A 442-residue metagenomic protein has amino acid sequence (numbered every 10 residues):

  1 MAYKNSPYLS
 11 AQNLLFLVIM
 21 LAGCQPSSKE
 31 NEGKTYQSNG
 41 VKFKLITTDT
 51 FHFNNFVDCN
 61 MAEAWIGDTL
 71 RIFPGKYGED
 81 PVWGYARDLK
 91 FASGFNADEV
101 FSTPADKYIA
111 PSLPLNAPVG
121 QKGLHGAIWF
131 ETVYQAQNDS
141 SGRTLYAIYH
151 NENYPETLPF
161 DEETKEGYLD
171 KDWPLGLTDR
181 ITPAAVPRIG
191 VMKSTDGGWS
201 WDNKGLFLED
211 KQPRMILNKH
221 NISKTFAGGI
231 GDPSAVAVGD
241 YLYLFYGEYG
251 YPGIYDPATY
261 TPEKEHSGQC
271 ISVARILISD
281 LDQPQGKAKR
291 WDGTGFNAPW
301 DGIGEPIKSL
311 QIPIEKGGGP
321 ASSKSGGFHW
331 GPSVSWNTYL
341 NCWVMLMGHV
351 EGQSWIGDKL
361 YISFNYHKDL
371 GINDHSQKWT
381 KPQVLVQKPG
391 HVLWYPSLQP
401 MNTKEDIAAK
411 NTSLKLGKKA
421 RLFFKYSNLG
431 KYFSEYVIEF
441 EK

Functional and structural regions predicted by a protein language model:
M1-L9: N-terminal secretory signal peptides that target proteins for export/translocation
Y8-L17: Sec-dependent signal peptide recognition, specifically the positively charged N-region followed immediately by
A22-G23: C-terminal motif of bacterial Sec signal peptides marking the signal peptidase cleavage site
S28-A127, Y134-N221, V238-G326, N337-H391 (+2 more regions): Beta-rich carbohydrate-recognition and catalytic domains
N60-A62, F130-T132, D232-S234, G331-S333 (+1 more regions): Conserved beta-strand position repeated once per blade in WD40 beta-propeller domains
H220-F226, S397-M401: Short, surface-exposed secondary-structure junctions/capping segments
T225-P233, S325-G331: A Trp-anchored, charged/polar loop motif used as the substrate-binding/catalytic surface of acyl/ester-handling
K410: Ligand-recognition surfaces built from glycine- and aromatic
